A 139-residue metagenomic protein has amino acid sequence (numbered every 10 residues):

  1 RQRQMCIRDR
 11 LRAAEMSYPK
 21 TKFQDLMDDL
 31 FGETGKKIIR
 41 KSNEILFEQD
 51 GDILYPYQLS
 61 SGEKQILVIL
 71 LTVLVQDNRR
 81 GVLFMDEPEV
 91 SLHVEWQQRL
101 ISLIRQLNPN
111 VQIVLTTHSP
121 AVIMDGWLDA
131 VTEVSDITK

Functional and structural regions predicted by a protein language model:
R1, S17-K20, S60, V94: Short, structured coil/loop segments at alpha-helix boundaries
Q2-I7: Short, small-residue-biased leader/transition segments that mark boundaries at the very start of proteins
R8-K20: A short, highly charged nucleic-acid-interacting micro-segment common to nuclease and nuclease-linked defense proteins
D25, F31-K139: Switch/communication elements of ASCE P-loop NTPase nucleotide-binding domains
